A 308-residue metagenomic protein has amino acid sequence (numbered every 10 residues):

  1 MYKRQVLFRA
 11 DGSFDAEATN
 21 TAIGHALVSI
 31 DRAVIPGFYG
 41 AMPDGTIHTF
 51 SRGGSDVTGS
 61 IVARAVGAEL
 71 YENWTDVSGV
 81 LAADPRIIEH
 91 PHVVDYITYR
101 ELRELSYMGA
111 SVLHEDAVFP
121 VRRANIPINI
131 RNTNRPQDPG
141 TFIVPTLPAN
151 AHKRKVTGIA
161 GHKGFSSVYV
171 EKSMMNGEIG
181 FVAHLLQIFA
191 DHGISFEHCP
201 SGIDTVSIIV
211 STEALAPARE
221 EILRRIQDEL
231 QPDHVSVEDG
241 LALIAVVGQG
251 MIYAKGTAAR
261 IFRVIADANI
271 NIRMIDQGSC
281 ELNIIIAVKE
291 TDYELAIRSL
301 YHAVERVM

Functional and structural regions predicted by a protein language model:
K3-L113, V118, S211, A287-K289 (+1 more regions): Nucleotide/pyrophosphate-binding catalytic subdomain
K3-R4, F38-Y39, T75-V80, P85-R86 (+7 more regions): Short, ordered loop/turn segments at secondary-structure junctions
S29-I30, A124, H192, A268: Structured helix-beta-strand junction loops
P43-D44, A82-A83, N129-R131, P139 (+1 more regions): Short helix/loop capping segments that flank catalytic or ligand/cofactor-binding pockets
L70-W74, I128-I130, E197: Short hydrophobic alpha-helical runs that function as membrane-insertion/retention elements
A124-P139, K163-G164: Active-site C-terminal subdomain of aminotransferase-like
P139-M308: A conserved regulatory-domain signal marking ACT and ACT-like small-molecule sensing domains and adjacent regulatory
